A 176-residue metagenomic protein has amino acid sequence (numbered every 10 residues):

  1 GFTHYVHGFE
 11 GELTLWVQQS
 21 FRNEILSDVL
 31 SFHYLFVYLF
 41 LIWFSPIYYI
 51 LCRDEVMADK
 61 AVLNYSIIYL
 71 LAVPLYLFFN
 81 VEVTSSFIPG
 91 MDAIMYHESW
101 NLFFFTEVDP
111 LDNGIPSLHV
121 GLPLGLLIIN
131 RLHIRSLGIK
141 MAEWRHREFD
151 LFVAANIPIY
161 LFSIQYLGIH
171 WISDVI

Functional and structural regions predicted by a protein language model:
G1-L41: N-terminal transmembrane-helix/juxtamembrane module of multi-pass inner/ER membrane proteins
F21, D28-S31, V56-D59, L63 (+3 more regions): Membrane-water interface of alpha-helical transmembrane segments
F32-I47, H119-G125: Hydrophobic alpha-helical transmembrane segments
V37, A72-S85, S163-Y166: C-terminal TM-helix exit segments that contain a strictly Trp-centered aromatic cap at the helix terminus
Y38, I42-F78, F149-V153: Interfacial segments of alpha-helical transmembrane regions
I50, D54, N80-I88, I169: Transmembrane helix-loop junctions in multipass membrane proteins, especially transporters and channels
E82-V108: Membrane-interface interhelical connector segments
S99-I176: Membrane-embedded catalytic cores of phosphoryl/pyrophosphoryl-handling enzymes
